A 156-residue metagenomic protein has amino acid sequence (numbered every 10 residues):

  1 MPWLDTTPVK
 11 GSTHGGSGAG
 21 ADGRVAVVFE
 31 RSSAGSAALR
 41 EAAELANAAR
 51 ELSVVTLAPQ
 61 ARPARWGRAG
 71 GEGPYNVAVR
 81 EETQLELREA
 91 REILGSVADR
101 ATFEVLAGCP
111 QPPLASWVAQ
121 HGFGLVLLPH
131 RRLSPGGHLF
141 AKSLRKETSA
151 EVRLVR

Functional and structural regions predicted by a protein language model:
M1-H14, V118-R156: Gly/Ser-rich helix-loop-strand patches that form or flank binding pockets for ribonucleotide-derived cofactors
W3-L4, T56-L85: Acidic, proline/glycine-rich short linear motifs
G18-G70, E147-T148: Small/aliphatic-rich secondary-structure junction motif
L45, I93, P113-W117, H121: CheY-like receiver
S53-V55, T102-L106, R153-V155: General small-molecule cofactor/ligand-binding pocket signal
N76, R80-R91, H138, K142: Short, surface-exposed alpha-helical segments at coil->helix boundaries
E89-T102: A structural motif corresponding to the C-terminal end of an alpha-helix and its immediate exit/capping segment
V105-P113: Charged docking surfaces used in two-component/phosphorelay signaling
